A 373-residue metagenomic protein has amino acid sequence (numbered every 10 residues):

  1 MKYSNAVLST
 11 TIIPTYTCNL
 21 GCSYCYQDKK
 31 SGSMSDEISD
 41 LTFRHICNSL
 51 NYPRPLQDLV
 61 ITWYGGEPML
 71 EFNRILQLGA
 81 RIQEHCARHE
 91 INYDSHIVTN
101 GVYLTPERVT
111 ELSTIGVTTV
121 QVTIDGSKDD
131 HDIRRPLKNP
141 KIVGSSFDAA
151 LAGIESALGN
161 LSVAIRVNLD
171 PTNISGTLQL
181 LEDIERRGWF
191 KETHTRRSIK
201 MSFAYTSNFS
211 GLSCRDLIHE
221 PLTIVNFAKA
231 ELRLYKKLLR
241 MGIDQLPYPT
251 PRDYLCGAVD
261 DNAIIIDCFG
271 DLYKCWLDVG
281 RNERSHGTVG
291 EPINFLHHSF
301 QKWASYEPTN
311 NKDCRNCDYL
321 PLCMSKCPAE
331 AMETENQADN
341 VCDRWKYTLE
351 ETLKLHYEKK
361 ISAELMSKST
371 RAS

Functional and structural regions predicted by a protein language model:
M1-T110, I115-T118: Conserved alpha-helical substructure of the radical SAM core
T10, I61, S95-I97, V120-V122 (+2 more regions): Hydrophobic faces of well-ordered beta-strands that scaffold small-molecule active sites in alpha/beta enzyme cores
G21, C25-D28, D278, L320 (+2 more regions): Cys/His-rich metal-chelating microdomains
V109-L112, V117-K128, T195-Y205: Non-cysteine beta-strand/loop elements that form the S-adenosyl-L-methionine
D132-D261, I265: Radical SAM enzyme [4Fe-4S]-AdoMet core and its adjacent flexible, acidic and glycine-rich loops/tails across
H219-P251, L277-M324: C-terminal accessory region of radical SAM enzymes
E283, T309-S373: Radical SAM enzyme core and accessory elements
